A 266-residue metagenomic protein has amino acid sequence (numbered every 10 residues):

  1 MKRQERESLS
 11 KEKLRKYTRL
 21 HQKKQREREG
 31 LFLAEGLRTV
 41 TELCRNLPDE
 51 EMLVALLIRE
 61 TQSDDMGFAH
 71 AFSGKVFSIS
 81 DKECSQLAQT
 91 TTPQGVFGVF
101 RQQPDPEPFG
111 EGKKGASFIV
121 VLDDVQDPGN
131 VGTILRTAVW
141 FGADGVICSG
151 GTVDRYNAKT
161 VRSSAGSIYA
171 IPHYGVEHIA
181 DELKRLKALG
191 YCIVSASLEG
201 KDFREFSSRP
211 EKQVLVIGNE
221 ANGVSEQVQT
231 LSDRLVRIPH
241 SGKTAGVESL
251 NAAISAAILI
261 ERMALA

Functional and structural regions predicted by a protein language model:
M1-S63, T152-V153: Boundary-proximal intrinsically disordered activation/regulatory segments immediately upstream of a helical core
Q4-S8, K75-S80, I171-I179: Short acidic-hydrophobic, aromatic-tinged amphipathic segments that line or gate anion-handling sites
G36, D127-T133, V247-I254: Amphipathic alpha-helical repeat scaffolds
G74-V99: Glycine/small-residue-rich loop that forms an oxyanion/phosphate-binding "nest" at active or ligand-binding sites
I79-S80, D123, S149-G150, P172 (+1 more regions): Short beta->alpha connector loops at strand-helix junctions that form conserved, small/polar/Pro-enriched
G98, T137-F141, R155, T160-S167 (+1 more regions): Structured adenosyl-cofactor binding patch, chiefly the S-adenosyl-L-methionine
P104, F109-E199, F203: RNA substrate-binding interface of SAM-dependent RNA methyltransferases
V194-V247: Active-site/ligand-binding-proximal alpha/beta "capping" segment
